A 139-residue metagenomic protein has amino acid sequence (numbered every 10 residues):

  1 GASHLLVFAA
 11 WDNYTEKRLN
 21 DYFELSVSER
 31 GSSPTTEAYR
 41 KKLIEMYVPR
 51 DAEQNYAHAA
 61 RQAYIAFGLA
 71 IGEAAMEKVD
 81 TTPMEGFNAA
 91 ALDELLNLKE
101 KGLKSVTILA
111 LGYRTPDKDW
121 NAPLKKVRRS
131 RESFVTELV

Functional and structural regions predicted by a protein language model:
G1-R61: Glycine/small-residue-rich phosphate/adenosyl-binding loop
H4-V7, T82, T107: Structural motif
E24-L25, K99-G102: Short, hinge-like loop/turn segments at secondary-structure boundaries
H58, V79-A90: GST superfamily/GST-like fold recognition
A63-A75: Alpha-helical transmembrane segments of helical membrane proteins, especially in multi-pass transport, channel
E85-A91, I108-Y113: Small/polar glycine-rich anion-binding or flexible loop at a beta-alpha turn
L95-E100, P123: Short proline/glycine-enriched turn/loop segments at secondary-structure junctions
K104-V139: C-terminal helix-cap and adjacent tail motif
